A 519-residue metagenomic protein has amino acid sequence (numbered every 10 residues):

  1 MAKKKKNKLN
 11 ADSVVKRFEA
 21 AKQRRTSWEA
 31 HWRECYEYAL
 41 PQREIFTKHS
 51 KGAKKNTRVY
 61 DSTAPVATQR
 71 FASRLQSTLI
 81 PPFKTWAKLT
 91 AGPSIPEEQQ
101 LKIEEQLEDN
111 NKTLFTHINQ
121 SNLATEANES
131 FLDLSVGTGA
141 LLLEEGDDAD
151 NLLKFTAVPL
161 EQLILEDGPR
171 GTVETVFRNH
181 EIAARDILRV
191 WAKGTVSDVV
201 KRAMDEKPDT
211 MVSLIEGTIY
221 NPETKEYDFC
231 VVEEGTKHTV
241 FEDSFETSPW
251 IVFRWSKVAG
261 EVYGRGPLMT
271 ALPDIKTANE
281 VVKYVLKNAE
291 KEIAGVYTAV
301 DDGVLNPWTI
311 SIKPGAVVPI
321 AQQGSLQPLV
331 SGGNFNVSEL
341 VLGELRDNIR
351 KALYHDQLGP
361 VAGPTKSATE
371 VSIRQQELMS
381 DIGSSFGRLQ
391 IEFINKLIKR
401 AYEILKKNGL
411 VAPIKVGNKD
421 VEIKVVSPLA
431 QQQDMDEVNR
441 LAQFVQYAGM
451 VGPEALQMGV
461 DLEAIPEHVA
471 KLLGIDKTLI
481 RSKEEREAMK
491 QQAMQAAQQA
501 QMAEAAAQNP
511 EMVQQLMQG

Functional and structural regions predicted by a protein language model:
M1-G194: Extended, helix-rich architectural segments
M1-S27, H31, C35-A39, T47 (+2 more regions): C-terminal anchoring/interaction modules
A67-L79, L114, N122-S135, L268-K287 (+2 more regions): Short, Φ-rich (hydrophobic/aromatic) sequence segments
Q100-E108, S121, P267-N279, E339 (+2 more regions): Generic detection of long, well-ordered alpha-helical segments
N111, L268, I275-A278, V282 (+4 more regions): Alpha-helix initiation and N-capping motif
D133-V136, K207, E223, G417: Solvent-exposed loop and beta-edge segments used for protein-protein assembly and interaction
L141-L142, A278, I349: Buried hydrophobic packing residues in well-ordered domains
E145-S311: Structured, contiguous alpha/beta core segments that scaffold functional sites
